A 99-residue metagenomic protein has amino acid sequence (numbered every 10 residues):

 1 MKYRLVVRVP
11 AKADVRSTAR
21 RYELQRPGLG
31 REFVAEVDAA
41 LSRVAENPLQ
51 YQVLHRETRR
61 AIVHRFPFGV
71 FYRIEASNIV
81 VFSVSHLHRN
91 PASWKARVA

Functional and structural regions predicted by a protein language model:
M1-V34, A96-A99: Arg/Lys-rich, positively charged N-terminal/basic patches that mediate binding to nucleic acids
R26, P48-H55, R89-A92: Short, charge-rich, low-complexity interaction segments located in flexible loops at or near secondary-structure
A39, E46-I79: Basic/aromatic recognition patch in beta-strand/loop cores that engages polyanionic ligands
G69, R73-A99: Enriched for short, Lys/Arg-rich terminal
